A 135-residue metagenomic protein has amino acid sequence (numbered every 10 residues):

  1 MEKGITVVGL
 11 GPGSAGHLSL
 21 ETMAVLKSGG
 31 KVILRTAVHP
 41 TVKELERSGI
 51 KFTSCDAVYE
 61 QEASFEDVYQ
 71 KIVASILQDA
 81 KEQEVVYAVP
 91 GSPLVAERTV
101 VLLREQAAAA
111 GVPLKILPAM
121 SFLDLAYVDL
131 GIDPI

Functional and structural regions predicted by a protein language model:
M1-G16, L20-L117, L125: Class I S-adenosyl-L-methionine
F122, Y127-I135: Short, glycine-/small-residue-rich phosphate/pyrophosphate-handling segment
